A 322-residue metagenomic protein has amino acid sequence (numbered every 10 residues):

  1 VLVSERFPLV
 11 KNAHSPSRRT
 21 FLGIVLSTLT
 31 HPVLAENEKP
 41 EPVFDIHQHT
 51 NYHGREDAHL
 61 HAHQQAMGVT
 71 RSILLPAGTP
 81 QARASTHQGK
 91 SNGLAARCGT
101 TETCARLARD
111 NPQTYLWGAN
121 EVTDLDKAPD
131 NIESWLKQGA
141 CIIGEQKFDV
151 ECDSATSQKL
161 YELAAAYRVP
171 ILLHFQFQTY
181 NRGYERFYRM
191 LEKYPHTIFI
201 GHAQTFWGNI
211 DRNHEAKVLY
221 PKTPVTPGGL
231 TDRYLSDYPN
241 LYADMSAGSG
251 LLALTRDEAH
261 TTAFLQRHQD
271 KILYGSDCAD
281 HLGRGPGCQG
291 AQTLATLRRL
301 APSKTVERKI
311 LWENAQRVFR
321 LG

Functional and structural regions predicted by a protein language model:
V10-S17, F21-I46, A58-R71, L75-G78 (+2 more regions): Mid-to-C-terminal alpha-helical segments outside catalytic/metal-binding sites
V43-H53, A203: Histidine-centered catalytic micro-motifs
Q48-T50, F148, F177, A279-D280: Short, glycine/acidic-enriched loop or turn micro-motifs at the edges of active sites
D57-H61, T101-A105, P129-I132, S157 (+5 more regions): Generic structural signal for well-ordered alpha-helices, preferentially at hydrophobic/aromatic core positions
T79, T86-R182, Y242, A247: Active-site gating/metal-coordination segments in enzymes
T79-C98, G208-V225, L252-T255, L282-G290: Short, flexible/disordered intra-domain loops and linkers
L107-T114, Y234-L241, H268, L300-V306: A structural motif corresponding to the C-terminal end of an alpha-helix and its immediate exit/capping segment
C141-I142, S154-Y274: Catalytic pocket-lining loop regions of alpha/beta-barrel enzymes, especially the amidohydrolase/enolase/GH5 lineages
